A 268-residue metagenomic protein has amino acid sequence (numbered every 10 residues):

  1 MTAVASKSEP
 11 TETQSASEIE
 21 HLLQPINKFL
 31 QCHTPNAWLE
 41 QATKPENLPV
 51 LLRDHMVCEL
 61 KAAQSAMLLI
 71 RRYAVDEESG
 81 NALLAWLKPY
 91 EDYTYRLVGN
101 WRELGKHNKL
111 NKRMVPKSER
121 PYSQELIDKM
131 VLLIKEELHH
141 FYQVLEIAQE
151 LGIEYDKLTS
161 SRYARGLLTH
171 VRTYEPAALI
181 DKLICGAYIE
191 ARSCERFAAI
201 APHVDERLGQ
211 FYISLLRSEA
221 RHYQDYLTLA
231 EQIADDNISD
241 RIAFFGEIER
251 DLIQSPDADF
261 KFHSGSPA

Functional and structural regions predicted by a protein language model:
T2-A268: Non-heme di-metal
